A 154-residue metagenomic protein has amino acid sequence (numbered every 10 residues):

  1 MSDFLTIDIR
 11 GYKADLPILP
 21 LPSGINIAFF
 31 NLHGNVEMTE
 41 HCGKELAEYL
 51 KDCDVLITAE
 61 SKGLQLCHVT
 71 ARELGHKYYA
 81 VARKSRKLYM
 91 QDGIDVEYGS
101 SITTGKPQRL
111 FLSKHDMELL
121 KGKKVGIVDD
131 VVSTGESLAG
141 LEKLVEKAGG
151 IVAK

Functional and structural regions predicted by a protein language model:
M1-C53: Active-site-facing substrate-recognition patch
F4-T6, A139-K154: PRPP-dependent phosphoribosyltransferase catalytic core
C53-E60: Short glycine-rich phosphate-binding loop at a beta-alpha junction
D54, K123, A153: Conserved acidic residues
E60-L66, T134: Gly/Ser/Thr-rich loops at beta-strand to alpha-helix junctions that form or flank small-molecule/cofactor-binding
Q65-L74, L141-E142: Short Gly/Thr/Asp-enriched flexible loops that form oxyanion-binding sites at enzyme active sites
Y78-V125: Short, glycine/charge-rich flexible loops or terminal/linker lids adjacent to PRPP-binding catalytic cores
D129-A139: Acidic, divalent-metal-coordinating active-site segment for phosphoryl/phosphodiester hydrolysis, typified by short
